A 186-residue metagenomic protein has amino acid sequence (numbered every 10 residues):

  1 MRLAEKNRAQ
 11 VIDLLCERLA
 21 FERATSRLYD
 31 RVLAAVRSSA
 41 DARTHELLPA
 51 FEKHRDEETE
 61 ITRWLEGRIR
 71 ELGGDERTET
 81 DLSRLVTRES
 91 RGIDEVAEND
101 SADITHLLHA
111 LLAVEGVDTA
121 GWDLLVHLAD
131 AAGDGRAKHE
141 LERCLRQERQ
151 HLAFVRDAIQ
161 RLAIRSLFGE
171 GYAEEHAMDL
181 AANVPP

Functional and structural regions predicted by a protein language model:
M1-P186: Iron-associated oxidoreductase/ferritin-like identity signal
